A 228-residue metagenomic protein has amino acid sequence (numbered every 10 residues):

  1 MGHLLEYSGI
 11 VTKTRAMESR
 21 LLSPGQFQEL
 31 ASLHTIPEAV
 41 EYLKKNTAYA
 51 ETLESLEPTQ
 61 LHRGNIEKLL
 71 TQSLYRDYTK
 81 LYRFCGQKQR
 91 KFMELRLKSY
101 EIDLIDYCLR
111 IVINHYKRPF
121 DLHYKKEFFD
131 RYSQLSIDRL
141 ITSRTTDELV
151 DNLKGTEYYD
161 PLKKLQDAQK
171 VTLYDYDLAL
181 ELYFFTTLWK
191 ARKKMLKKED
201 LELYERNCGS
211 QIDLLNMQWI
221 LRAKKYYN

Functional and structural regions predicted by a protein language model:
M1-N228: N-terminal domain-start signal
